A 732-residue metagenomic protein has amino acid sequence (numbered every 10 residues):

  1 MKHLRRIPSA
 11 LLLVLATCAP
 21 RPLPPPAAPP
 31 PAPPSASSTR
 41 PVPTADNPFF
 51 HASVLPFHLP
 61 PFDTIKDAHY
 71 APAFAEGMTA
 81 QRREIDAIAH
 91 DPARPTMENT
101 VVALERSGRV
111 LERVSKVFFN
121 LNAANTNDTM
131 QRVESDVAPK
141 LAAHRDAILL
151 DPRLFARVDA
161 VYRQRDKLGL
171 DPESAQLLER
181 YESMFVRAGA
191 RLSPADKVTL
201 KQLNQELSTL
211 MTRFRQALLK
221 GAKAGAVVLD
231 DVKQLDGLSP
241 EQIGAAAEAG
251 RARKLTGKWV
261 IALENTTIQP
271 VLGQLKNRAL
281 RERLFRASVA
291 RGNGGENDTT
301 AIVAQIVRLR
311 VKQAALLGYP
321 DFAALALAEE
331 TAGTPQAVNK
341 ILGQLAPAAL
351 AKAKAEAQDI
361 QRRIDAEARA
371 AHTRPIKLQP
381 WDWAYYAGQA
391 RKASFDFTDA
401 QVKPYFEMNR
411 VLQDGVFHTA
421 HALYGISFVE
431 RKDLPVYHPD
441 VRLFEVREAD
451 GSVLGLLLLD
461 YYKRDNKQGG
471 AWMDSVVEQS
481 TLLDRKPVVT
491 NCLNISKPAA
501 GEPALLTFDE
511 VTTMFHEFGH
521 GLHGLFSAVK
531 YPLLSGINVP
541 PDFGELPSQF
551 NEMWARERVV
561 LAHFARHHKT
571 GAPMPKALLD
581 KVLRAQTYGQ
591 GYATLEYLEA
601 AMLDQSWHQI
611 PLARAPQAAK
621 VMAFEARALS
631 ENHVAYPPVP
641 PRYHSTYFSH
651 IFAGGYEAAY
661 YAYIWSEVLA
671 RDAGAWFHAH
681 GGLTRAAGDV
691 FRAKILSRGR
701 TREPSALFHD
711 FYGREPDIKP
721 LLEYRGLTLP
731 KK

Functional and structural regions predicted by a protein language model:
M1-P8: Bacterial N-terminal signal peptides that target proteins for export
L15-T17: C-terminal motif of bacterial Sec signal peptides marking the signal peptidase cleavage site
A19-R21: Bacterial signal peptide processing site
P31-G244, F677: N-terminal helix-rich structural modules
R40-H69, E76, G237, K258-V260 (+10 more regions): C-terminal, non-catalytic "cap/extension" segments appended to globular domains
V54-H69, F118-V137, A160-Q202, A262-A301 (+6 more regions): Short His/Asp/Glu-rich catalytic/ion-coordination signatures at enzyme active sites or charged loops
E173, L177, T209, Q216 (+8 more regions): Active-site-proximal, well-structured secondary-structure segments within enzyme catalytic domains
S496-F515: Short pre-active-site segment immediately N-terminal to the catalytic Zn-binding motif
